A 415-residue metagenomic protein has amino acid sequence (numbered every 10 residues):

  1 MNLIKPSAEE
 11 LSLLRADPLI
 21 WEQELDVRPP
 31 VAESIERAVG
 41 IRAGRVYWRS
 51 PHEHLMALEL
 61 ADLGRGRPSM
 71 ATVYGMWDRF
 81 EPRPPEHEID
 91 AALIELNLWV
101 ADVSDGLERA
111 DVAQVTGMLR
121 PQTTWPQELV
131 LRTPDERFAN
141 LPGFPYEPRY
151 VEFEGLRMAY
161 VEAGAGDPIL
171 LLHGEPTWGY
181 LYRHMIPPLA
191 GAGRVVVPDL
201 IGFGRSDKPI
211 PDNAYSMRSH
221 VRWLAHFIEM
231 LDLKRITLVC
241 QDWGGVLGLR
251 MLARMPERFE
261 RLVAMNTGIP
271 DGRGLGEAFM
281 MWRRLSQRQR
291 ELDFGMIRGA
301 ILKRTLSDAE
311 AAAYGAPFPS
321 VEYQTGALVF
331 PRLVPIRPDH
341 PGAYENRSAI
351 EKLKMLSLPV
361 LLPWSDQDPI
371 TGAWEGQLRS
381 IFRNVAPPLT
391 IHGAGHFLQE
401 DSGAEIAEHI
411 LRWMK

Functional and structural regions predicted by a protein language model:
L3-G40: Negatively charged, low-complexity tracts enriched in Asp/Glu with abundant Ser/Thr
L25-L63: Amphipathic, interaction-prone secondary-structure segments
T72-V73, E95, D111-R137: N-terminal targeting or regulatory segments adjacent to alpha/beta-hydrolase or S9 domains
T123-E147, M158-A163, L181, V196 (+4 more regions): Flexible "cap/lid" subdomain of the alpha/beta-hydrolase fold that forms the substrate-access gate
G166, G174-T177, D242: Active-site glycine-rich loops that stabilize anionic/oxyanionic intermediates across multiple enzyme folds
L171-G174, V197: Structural cue for short, hydrophobic secondary-structure segments
E175-I186: The serine-hydrolase catalytic nucleophile loop
A394-G403, A407: Catalytic histidine-centered segment of alpha/beta-hydrolase-like enzymes
